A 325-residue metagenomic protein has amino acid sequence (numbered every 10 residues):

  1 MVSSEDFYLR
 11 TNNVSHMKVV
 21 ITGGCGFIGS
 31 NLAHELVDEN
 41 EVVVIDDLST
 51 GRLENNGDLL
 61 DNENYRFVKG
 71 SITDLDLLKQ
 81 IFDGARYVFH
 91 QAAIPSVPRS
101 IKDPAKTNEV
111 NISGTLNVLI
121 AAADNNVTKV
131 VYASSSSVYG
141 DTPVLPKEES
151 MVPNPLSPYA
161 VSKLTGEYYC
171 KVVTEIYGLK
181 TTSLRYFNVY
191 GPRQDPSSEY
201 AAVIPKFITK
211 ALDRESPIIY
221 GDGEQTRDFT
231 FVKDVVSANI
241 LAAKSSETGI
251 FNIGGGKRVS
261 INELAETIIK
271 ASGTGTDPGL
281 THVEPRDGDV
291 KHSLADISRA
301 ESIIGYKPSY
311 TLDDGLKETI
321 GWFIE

Functional and structural regions predicted by a protein language model:
S3-V189, K233: N-terminal Rossmann-like NAD(P)+-binding domain of SDR-like oxidoreductases, especially those catalyzing
D6-F7, L212-E325: C-terminal substrate-binding subdomain of Rossmann-fold SDR/epimerase-dehydratase oxidoreductases
N31, G51, D103, A121 (+9 more regions): Generic structural signal for alpha-helix termini and adjacent loop/cap motifs
G51, T73, K102, V110-S113 (+8 more regions): Residue-level signal for the nucleotide or nucleotide-sugar donor/cofactor binding architecture
D76-K79, R86, P98, A105 (+8 more regions): Residues in well-ordered alpha-helical elements
S100, S150-N154, T181, R185-D195 (+3 more regions): A conserved pocket-lining segment of Rossmann-fold NAD(P)-dependent short-chain dehydrogenase/reductase
V118, C170, F207, A238-N239: Aromatic/hydrophobic pocket-lining residues that form π-stacking "cages" and hydrophobic walls in ligand
T165, Y169, V173, V203 (+3 more regions): Hydrophobic alpha-helix immediately C-terminal to the catalytic Tyr-X-X-X-Lys motif of short-chain
